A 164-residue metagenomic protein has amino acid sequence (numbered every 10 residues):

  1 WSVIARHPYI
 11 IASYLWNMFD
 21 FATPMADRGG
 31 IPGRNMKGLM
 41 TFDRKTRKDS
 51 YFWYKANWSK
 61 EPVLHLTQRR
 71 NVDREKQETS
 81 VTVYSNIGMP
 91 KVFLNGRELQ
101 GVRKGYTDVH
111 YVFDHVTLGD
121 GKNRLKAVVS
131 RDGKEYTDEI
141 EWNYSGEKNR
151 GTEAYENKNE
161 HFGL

Functional and structural regions predicted by a protein language model:
W1-K104, D114-K134, K148-G163: Extended substrate-binding grooves/exosites of carbohydrate-active enzymes
Y106-H110: Short, solvent-exposed loop/turn segments in extracellular or other extracytoplasmic domains
E135-I140: Extracellular and select intracellular beta-sandwich modules with Ser/Thr-enriched, small-residue motifs on
E141-K148: Short beta-strand edge segments in extracellular beta-sheet folds
